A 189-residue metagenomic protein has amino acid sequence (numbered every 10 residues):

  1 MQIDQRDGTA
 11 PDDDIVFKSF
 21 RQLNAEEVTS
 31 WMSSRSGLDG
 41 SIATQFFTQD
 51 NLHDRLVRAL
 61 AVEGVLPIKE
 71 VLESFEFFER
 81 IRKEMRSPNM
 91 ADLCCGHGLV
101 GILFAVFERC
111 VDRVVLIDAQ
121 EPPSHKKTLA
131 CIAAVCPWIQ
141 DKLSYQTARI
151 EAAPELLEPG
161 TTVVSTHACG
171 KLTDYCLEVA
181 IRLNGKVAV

Functional and structural regions predicted by a protein language model:
M1-N89, G96-I102, E108: Intrinsically disordered, low-complexity glycine/charged-rich regulatory or linker segments that flank or connect
P88, D112, T161: Conserved acidic residues
L103-F104, Y175-V179: A short acidic, amphipathic alpha-helical/loop segment
R113-D118: Conserved SAM-binding motif I beta-strand of class I
E121-P123: Helix N-cap at the beta1-alpha1 junction of Rossmann-like dinucleotide-binding domains, i.e., the first residues
K126-E158: S-adenosyl-L-methionine
G160-L177: A short SAM/SAH-binding and catalytic strip from SAM-dependent methyltransferases
N184-V189: Conserved beta-strand signature within the Rossmann-like core of class I S-adenosyl-L-methionine
